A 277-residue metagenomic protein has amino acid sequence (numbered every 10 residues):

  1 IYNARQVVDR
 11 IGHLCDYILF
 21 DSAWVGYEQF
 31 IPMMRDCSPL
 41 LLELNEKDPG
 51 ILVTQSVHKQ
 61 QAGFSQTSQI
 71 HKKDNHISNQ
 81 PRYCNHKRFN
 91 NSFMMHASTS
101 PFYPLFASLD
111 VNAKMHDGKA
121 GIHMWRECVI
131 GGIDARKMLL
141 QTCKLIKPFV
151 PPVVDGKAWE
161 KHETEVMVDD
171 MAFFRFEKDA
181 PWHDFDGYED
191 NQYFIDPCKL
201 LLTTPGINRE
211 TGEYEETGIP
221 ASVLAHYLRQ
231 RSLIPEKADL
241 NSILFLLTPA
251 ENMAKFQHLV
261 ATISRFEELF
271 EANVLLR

Functional and structural regions predicted by a protein language model:
I1-K144: Conserved PLP-enzyme active-site core in the AAT-like
K119-R277: Non-catalytic terminal extensions of PLP-dependent enzymes
